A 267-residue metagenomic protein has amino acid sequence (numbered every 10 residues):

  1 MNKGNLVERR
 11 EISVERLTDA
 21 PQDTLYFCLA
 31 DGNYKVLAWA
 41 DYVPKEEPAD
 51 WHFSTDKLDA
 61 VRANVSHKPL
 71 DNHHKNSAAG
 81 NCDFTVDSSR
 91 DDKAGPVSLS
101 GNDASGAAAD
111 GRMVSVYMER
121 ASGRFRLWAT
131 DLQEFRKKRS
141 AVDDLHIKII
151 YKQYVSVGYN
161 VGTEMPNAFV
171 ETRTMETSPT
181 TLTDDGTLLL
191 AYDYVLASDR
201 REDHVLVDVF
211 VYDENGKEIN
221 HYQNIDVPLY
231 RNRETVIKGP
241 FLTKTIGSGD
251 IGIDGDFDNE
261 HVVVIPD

Functional and structural regions predicted by a protein language model:
M1-F53, K137-R231, V264-D267: Tryptophan-paired
N2, A30, A78, K93 (+7 more regions): Intrinsically disordered, low-complexity segments enriched in small/polar residues
K3-R120: Short, low-hydrophobicity acidic/polar segments
E119-L132: A short, Gly/Thr-enriched small/hydrophobic beta-strand-prone motif that recurs across taxa
P228-D267: Hydrophobic, glycine-enriched assembly/anchoring segments
